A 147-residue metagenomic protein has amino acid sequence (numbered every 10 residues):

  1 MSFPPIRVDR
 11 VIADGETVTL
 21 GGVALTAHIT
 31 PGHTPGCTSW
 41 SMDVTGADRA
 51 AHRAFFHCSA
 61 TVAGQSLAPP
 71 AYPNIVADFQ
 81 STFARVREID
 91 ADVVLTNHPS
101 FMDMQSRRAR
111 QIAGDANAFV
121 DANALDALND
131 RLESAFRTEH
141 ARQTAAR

Functional and structural regions predicted by a protein language model:
M1-P35, A50, S59, P69-D92: Metallo-beta-lactamase
M1-T17, T45, A113-G114, V120 (+1 more regions): Active-site HxH/HxHxD metal-binding segment of metal-dependent hydrolases
G32, M42-D43, R108: Residue-level detector of alpha-helical segments with a strong bias toward transmembrane helices and their helix-loop
P35-G36, F101: Short active-site segment of divalent metal-dependent hydrolases/proteases that encodes the spacing between
T38-S39, M104: Generic hydrophobic alpha-helical membrane-span motif
S39-V62: Conserved beta-strand hairpin/beta-sheet module of binuclear metal-dependent hydrolase folds, prominently
A47, A60-R147: Accessory terminal helices/loops
